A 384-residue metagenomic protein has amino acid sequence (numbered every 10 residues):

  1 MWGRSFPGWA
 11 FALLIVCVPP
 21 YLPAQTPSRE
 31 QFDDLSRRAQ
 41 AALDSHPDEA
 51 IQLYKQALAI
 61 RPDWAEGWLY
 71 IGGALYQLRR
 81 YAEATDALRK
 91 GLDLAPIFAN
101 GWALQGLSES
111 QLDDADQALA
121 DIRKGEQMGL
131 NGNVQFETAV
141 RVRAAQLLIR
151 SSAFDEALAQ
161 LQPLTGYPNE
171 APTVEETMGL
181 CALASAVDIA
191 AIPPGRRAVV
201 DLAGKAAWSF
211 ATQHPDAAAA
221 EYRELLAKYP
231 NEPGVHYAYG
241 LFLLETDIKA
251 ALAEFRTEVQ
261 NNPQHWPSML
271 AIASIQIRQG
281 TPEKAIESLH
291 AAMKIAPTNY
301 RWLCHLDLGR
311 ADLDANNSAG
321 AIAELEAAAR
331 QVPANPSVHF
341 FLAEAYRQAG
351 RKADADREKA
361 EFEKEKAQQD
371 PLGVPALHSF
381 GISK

Functional and structural regions predicted by a protein language model:
E30-I60, Q77, A198-A220, E224 (+2 more regions): Alpha-helical segment of the N-proximal tetratricopeptide repeat
Q31-F32, A65-E66, A99-N100, N133-V134 (+8 more regions): Helix-start (N-cap) detector for alpha-helical repeat units in TPR-like alpha-solenoids, especially tetratricopeptide
L43-L53, Q77-K90, L112-K124, S151-A159 (+6 more regions): Structural signature of tandem alpha-helical TPR/SEL1-like repeats, specifically the intra-repeat loop/turn
I60, L94, M128-G132, Y167 (+5 more regions): Structural marker of alpha-solenoid helical repeat scaffolds
Y70, L104, A139, R143 (+6 more regions): Canonical tetratricopeptide repeat
S110, R123-M128, V142, Q146-I149 (+4 more regions): TPR/TPR-like (Sel1-like) alpha-helical repeat modules
E170-W208, Q213, E344-K384: Terminal, low-structured helical/coil segments at or just beyond the last alpha-helical repeat
